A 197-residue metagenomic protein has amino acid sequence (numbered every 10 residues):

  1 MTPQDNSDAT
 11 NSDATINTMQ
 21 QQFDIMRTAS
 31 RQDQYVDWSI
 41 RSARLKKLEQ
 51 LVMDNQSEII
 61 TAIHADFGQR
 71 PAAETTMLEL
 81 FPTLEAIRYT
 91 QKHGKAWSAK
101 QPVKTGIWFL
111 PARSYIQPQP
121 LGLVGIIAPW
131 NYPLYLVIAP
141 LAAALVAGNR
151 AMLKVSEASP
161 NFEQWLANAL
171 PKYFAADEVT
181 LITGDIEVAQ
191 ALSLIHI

Functional and structural regions predicted by a protein language model:
M1-Y115: N-terminal Rossmann-like NAD(P)+-binding subdomain of aldehyde/semialdehyde dehydrogenases
R41, H196-I197: Adenylate-forming
I107-I195: Rossmann-like NAD(P) dinucleotide-binding subdomain of oxidoreductase/dehydrogenase enzymes
